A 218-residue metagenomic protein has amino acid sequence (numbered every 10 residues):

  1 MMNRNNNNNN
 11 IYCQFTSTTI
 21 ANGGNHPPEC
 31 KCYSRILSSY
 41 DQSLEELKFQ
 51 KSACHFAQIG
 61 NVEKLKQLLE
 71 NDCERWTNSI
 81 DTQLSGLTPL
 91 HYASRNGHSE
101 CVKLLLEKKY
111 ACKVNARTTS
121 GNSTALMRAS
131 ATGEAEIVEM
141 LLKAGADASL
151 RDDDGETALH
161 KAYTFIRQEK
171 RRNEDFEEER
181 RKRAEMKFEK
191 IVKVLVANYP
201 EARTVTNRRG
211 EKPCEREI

Functional and structural regions predicted by a protein language model:
M2-R75, I80-N96, K103, E178-R181: Intrinsically disordered, low-complexity regulatory segments in ankyrin-centric signaling systems
F49, G86, G121-N122, G155 (+1 more regions): Start-of-repeat signature of ankyrin repeats
K64, E100-C101, E136-I137, K170 (+1 more regions): Conserved ankyrin/ankyrin-like repeat signature
L69-W76, K103-K113, E139-D147, K193-E201: Ankyrin repeat domain, specifically the short helix-to-loop turn at the C-terminus of the second helix of each repeat
T77-T82, K113-T118, S149-R151, T204-T206: Ankyrin repeat boundary signal
V196, R203-I218: Leucine-rich solenoid repeat scaffolds
